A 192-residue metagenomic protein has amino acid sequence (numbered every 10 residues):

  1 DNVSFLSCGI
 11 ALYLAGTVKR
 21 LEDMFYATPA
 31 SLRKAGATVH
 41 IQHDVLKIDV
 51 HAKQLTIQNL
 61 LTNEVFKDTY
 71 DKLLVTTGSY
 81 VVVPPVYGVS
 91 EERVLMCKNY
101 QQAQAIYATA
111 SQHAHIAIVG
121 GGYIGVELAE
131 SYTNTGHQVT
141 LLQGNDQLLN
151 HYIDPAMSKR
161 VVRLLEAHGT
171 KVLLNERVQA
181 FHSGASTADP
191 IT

Functional and structural regions predicted by a protein language model:
D1-T38, Q42, S131-A156: Beta1-alpha1 glycine-rich phosphate/pyrophosphate-binding loop at the start of Rossmann-like nucleotide-binding domains
L6-S7, V50, P84-V86, L128-A129 (+2 more regions): Short glycine-/acidic-enriched loop or helix-start segments at secondary-structure transitions that form or flank
I10, A105-A108, L174: Extended, folded domain segments that form the structural surfaces/walls around functional sites
F25-A117, D189-T192: FAD-binding core/adjacent interface of flavoenzyme oxidoreductases
G36, H40-L61, D68, T135-T192: A Rossmann-like FAD-binding core segment of flavoenzymes
G120: Conserved G/P- and acidic residue-centered "switch" motifs that form tight phosphate/ATP-binding loops in soluble
I124: Hydrophobic/small residue at the entry helix of a nucleotide-binding pocket
E127, S131, L164: Rossmann-fold NAD(P)-dependent oxidoreductase module
